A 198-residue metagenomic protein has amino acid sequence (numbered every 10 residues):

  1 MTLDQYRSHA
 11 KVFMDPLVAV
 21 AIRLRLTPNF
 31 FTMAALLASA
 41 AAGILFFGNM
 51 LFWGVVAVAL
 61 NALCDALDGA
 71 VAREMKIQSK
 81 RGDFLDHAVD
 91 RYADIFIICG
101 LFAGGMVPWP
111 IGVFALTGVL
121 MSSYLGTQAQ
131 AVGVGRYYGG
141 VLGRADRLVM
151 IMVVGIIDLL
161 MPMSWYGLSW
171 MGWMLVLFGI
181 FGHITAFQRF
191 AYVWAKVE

Functional and structural regions predicted by a protein language model:
M1-A62, I97-E198: Hydrophobic alpha-helical transmembrane segments
V56, G69-I111: Basic, amphipathic juxtamembrane/active-site segments that coordinate anionic phosphate or diphosphate groups
N61-C64, D90: Alpha-helical transmembrane segments in multi-pass membrane proteins
D65, D86, V119: Conserved G/P- and acidic residue-centered "switch" motifs that form tight phosphate/ATP-binding loops in soluble
